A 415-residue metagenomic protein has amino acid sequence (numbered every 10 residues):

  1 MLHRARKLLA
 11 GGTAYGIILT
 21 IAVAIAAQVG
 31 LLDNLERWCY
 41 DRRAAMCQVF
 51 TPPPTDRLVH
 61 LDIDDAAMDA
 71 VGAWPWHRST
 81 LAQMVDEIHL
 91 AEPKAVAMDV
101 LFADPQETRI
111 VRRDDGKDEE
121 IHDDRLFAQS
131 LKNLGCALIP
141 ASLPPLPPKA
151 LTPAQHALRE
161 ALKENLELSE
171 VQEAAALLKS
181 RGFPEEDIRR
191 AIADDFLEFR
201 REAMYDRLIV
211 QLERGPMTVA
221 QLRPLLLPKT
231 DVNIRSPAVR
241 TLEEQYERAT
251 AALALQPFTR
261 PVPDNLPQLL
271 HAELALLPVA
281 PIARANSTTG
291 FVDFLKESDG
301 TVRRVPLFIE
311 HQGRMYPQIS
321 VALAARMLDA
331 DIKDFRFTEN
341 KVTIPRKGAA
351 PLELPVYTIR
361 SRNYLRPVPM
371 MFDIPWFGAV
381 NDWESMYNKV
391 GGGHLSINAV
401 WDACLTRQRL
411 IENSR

Functional and structural regions predicted by a protein language model:
L2-R415: Flexible inter-domain connectors and hinge/loop segments
